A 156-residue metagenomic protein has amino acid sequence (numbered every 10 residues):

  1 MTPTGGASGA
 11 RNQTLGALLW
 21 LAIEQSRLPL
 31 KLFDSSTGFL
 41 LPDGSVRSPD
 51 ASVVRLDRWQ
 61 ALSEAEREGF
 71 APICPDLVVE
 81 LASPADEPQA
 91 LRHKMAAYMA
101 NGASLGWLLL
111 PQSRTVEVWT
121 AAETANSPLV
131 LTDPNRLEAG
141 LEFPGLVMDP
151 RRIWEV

Functional and structural regions predicted by a protein language model:
M1-V156: Gly/Pro/Ser/Thr-rich low-complexity, intrinsically disordered segments predominantly at protein N-termini
